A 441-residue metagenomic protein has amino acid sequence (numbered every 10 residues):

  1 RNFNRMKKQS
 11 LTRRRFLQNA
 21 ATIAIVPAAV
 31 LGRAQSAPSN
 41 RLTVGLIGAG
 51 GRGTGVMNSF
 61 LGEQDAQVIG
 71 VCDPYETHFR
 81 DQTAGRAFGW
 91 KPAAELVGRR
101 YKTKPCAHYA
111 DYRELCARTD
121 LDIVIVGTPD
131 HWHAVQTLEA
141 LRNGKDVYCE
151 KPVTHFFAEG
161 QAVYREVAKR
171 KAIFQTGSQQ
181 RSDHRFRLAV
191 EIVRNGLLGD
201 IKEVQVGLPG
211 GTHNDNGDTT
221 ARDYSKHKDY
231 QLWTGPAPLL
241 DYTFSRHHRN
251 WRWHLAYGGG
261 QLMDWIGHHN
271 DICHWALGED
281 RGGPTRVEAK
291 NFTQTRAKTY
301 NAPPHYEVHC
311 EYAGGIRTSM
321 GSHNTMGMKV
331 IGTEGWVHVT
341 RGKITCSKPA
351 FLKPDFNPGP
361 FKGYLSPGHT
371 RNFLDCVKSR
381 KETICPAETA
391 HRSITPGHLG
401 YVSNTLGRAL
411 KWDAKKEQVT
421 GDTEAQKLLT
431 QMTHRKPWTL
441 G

Functional and structural regions predicted by a protein language model:
N2-D146, A158-I173: N-terminal glycine-/serine-/threonine-rich beta1-alpha1-beta2 phosphate-ribose binding loop of Rossmann-like
R15-P38, A172, N301, D375-G441: C-terminal helix-rich "cap/oligomerization" subdomain common to oxidoreductases
G48, L197-N214, D229-T243, T285-Q294 (+1 more regions): NAD(P)-dependent dehydrogenases' Rossmann-like dinucleotide-binding region
D146-Y148, V153-L232: A contiguous active-site-proximal alpha/beta segment in oxidoreductase catalytic domains
T176-S178, T220, A256-M263, F292-A297 (+2 more regions): Active-site rim elements
D183-V206, G217, A221, M263-T293 (+2 more regions): Oxidoreductase and adenylate-handling cofactor-binding alpha/beta cores
Q231-G314: Rossmann-like dinucleotide-binding domain that binds NAD(P)(H)
K298, Y306-P367: NAD(P)-dinucleotide binding in Rossmann-like oxidoreductases
